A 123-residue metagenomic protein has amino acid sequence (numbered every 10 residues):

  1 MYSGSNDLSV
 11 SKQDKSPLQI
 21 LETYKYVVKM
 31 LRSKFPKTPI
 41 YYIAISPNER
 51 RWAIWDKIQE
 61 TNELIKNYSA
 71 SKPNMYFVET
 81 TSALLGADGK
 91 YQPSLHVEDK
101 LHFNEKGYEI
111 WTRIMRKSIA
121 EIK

Functional and structural regions predicted by a protein language model:
M1-K25, Y41, I45-E49: Oxyanion-hole/transition-state-stabilizing segment in secreted/luminal serine hydrolases and related acyltransferases
V10, M30, E98: Short, flexible active-site loop motifs that bind/organize anionic cofactors or intermediates
Y24-K29, N62: Generic structural signal for well-ordered alpha-helices, preferentially at hydrophobic/aromatic core positions
V28-R32, R116: Generic structural signal for well-ordered alpha-helical scaffold segments
F35-I40, K72-Y76: Loop/turn elements at helix/coil->beta-strand transitions in domains of secreted/extracellular proteins
S46-K123: Catalytic His-Asp segment of secreted/periplasmic serine-dependent ester chemistry enzymes
